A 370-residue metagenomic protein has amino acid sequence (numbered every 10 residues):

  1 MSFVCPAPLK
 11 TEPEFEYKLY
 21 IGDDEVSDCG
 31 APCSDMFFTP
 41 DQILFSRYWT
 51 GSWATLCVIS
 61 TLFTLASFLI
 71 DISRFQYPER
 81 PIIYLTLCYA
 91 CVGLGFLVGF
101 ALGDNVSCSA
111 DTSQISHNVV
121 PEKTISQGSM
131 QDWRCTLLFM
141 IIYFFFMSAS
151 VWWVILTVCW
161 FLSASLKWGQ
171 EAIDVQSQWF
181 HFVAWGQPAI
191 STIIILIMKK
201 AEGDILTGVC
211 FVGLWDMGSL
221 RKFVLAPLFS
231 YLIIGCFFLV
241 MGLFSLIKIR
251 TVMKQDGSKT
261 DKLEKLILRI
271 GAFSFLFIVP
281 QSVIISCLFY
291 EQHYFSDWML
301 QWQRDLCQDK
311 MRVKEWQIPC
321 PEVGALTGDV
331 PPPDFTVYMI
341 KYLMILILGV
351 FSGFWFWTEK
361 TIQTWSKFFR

Functional and structural regions predicted by a protein language model:
M1-K18: Hydrophobic alpha-helical membrane-insertion signals
E14, K18-D24, D28-G30, F38-S60 (+1 more regions): Alpha-helical multi-pass membrane domain signature
